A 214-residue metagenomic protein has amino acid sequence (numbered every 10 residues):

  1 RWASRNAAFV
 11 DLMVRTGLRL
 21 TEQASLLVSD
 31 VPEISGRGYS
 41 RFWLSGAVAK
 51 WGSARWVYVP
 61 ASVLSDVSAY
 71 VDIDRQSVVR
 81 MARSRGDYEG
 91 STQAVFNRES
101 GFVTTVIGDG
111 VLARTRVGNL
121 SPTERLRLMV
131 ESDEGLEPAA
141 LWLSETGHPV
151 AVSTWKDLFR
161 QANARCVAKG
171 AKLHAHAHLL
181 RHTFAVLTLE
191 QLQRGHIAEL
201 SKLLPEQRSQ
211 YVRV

Functional and structural regions predicted by a protein language model:
R1-A7, N119-L143: Alpha-helix-centered segments that form part of catalytic cores
R1-L20, Q207, Y211: Basic, Lys/Arg- and aromatic-enriched nucleic-acid-binding interface segment
R5, R19-L20, K50-R55, R181: Short, cationic motifs built from Arg/Lys/His that form the positively charged side of catalytic pockets
L12-S25, Q191-G195: A short, glycine-centered helix-capping/turn motif at helix boundaries that positions DNA-contacting or catalytic
S25-V130: Conserved tyrosine-mediated DNA breakage-rejoining catalytic core shared by Y-recombinases
F42, A139-S144, H176-A177, Y211-V214: Extended hydrophobic secondary-structure segments that form protein cores and membrane-embedded regions
W56-D72, M81-E89, A139-A140, W155 (+3 more regions): Active-site/pore-lining binding-face segments in mid-to-C-terminal subdomains
L128, H148-P149, K156-R213: Short, basic (Lys/Arg/His-rich) helix/loop patches that form interaction surfaces in the mid-to-C-terminal regions
